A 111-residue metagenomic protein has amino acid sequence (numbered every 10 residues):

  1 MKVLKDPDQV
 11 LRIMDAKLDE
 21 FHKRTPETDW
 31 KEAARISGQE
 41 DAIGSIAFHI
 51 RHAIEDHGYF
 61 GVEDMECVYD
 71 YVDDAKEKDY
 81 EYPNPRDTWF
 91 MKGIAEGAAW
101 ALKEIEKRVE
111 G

Functional and structural regions predicted by a protein language model:
M1-D8, H52-G61, K103-G111: Short intrinsically disordered terminal tails
K2, M14, E20-F21, W89 (+2 more regions): Short, low-complexity interaction segments enriched in Ser/Thr/Pro/Gly
V3-E20, Q39, F60-A75: Short amphipathic alpha-helical heptad-repeat segments
L4, H22-R35, Y59, Y80-F90: Charged, low-complexity interaction regions
D6, A34-H49, W89, G93 (+2 more regions): Alpha-helical oligomerization interfaces
L18, H22-T25, A47-I54, K76-D79 (+2 more regions): A structural signal for well-ordered alpha-helices, especially hydrophobic packing surfaces of coiled-coils
D73-G111: Amphipathic alpha-helical binding modules
